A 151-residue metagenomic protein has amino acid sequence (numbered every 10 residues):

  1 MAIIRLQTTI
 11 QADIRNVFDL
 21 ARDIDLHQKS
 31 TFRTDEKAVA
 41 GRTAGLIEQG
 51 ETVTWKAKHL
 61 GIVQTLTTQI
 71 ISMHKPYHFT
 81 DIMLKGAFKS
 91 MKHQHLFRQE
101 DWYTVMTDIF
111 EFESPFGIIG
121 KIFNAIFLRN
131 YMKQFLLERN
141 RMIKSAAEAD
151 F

Functional and structural regions predicted by a protein language model:
M1-A44, E48: Hydrophobic ligand-binding cavity/cleft-lining segments
I3-R5, V63-T67, S90-H93: Short, surface-exposed coil-to-beta transition loops
R5-Q11, K56, Q69, L96-R98 (+1 more regions): Generic structural detector for well-ordered beta-strands
I10-A12, H59-G61, S72, A87 (+1 more regions): Beta-strand elements of well-folded, non-transmembrane domains
D13-R15, L46, I71-P76, L96-V105: A short, structured loop/turn motif at beta-sheet edges
V17-A21, H27, V53, I70 (+3 more regions): Hydrophobic pocket/interface hotspot
A38-K85, E138-A146, D150-F151: Glycine-rich portal/gate segments that line the openings of hydrophobic small-molecule binding cavities
M83-Q134: Beta-strand/loop substructures that line and gate deep hydrophobic ligand-binding cavities in soluble
